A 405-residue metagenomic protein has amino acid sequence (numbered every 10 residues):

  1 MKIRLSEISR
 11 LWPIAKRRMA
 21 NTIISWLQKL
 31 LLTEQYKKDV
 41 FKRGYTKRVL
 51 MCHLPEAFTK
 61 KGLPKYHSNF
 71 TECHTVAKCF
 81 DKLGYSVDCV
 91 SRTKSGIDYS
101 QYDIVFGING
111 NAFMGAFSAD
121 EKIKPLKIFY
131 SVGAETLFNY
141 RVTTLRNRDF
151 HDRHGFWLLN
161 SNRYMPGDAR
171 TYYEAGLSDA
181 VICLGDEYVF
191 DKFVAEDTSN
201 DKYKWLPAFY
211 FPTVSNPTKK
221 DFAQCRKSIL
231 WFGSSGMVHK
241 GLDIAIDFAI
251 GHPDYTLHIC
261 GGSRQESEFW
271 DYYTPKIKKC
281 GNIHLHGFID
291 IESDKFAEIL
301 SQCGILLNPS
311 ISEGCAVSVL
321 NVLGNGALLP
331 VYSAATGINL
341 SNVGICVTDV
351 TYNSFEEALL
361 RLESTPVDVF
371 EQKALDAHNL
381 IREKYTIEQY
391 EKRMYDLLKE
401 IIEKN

Functional and structural regions predicted by a protein language model:
S68-T71, S364-K399, E403: A charged, aromatic-enriched C-terminal amphipathic alpha-helix characteristic of glycosyltransferases across folds
S131-M165: Acceptor-binding helix/loop patch of EC 2.4 sugar-transfer enzymes, predominantly nucleotide-sugar-dependent
N162-Y203, Y210-P212: A short, active-site helix/loop in glycosyltransferases that binds the activated sugar's phosphate group
V214-K240, I244-H252, H258: Conserved donor-binding/catalytic core segment of Leloir-type glycosyltransferases
G261, W270-I291, A297: Nucleotide-activated donor-binding/catalytic signature segment of Leloir-type glycosyltransferases, i.e., the conserved
I311: Aromatic "clamp/platform" in nucleotide-sugar-dependent glycosyltransferases that forms part of the donor/acceptor
G324-Y332: Short hydrophobic beta-strand element within catalytic cores of glycosyltransferases and related nucleotide-activated
I338-R361: Change "using UDP/GDP/dTDP sugars" to "using nucleotide sugars
